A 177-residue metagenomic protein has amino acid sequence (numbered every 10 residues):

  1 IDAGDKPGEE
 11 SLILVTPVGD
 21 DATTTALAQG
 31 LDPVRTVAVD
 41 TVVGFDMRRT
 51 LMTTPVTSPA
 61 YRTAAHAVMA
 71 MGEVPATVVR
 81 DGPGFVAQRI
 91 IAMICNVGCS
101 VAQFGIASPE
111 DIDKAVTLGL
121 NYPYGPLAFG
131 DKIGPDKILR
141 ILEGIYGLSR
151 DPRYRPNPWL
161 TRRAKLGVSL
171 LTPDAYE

Functional and structural regions predicted by a protein language model:
I1-G82, R89-M93, V97-E177: NAD(P)-dependent Rossmann-like dehydrogenase/reductase catalytic/cofactor-binding core
